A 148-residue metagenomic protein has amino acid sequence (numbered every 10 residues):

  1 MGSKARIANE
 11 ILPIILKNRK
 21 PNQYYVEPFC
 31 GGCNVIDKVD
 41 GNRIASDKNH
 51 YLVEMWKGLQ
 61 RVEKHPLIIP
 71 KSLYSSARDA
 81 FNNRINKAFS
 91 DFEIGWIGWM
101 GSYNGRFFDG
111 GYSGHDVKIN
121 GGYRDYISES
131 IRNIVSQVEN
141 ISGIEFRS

Functional and structural regions predicted by a protein language model:
M1-G2, C30: Short glycine-rich loop/turn motifs that provide flexible caps or phosphate-binding loops at active sites
G2-I15, K20-P21, Q60-S148: SAM-dependent nucleic-acid methyltransferase catalytic core
P21-G31: Conserved class I S-adenosyl-L-methionine
G32-N42: Conserved SAM-binding loop of SAM-dependent methyltransferases across substrates and taxa, primarily the Class I
S46: The conserved SAM/SAH-binding core of class I Rossmann-like methyltransferase domains, concentrating on the hydrophobic
N49: Conserved SAM/SAH-binding beta-strand->alpha-helix loop
V53: Short alpha-helix immediately C-terminal to the canonical SAM-binding loop
W56: Conserved SAM-binding loop
